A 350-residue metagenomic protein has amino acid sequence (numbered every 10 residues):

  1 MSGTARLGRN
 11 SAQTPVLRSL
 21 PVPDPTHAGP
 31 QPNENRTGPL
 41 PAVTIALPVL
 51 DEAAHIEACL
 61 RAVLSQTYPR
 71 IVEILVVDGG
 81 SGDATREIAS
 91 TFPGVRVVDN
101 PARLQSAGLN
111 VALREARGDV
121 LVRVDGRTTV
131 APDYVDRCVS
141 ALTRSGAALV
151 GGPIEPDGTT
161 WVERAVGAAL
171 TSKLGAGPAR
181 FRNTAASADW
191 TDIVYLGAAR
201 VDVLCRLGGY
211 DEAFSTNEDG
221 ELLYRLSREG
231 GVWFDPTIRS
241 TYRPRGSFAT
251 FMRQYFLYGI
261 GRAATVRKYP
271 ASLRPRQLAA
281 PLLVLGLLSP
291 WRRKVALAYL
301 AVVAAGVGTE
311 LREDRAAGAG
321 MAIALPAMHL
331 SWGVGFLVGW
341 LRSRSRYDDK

Functional and structural regions predicted by a protein language model:
P41-T44, E73, E221: Cell-envelope/extracellular polymer assembly enzymes that use nucleotide-activated donors
R61-I71: Short, acidic, metal-binding catalytic loop of nucleotide-sugar glycosyltransferases
A62, D78-R86, D125-T129: A conserved acidic beta->alpha catalytic loop
N100-A116, R137, W190: Glycine-rich, basic loop-to-helix element that forms the pyrophosphate-binding segment of sugar-nucleotide handling
L121: Short aromatic/hydrophobic "clamp" motif used to bind/position activated sugar donors
T129-R164, A168, R239, R243: Conserved donor NDP-sugar-binding/catalytic core segment of glycosyltransferases
G152-G158, G167-L196, C205, A263 (+1 more regions): Short, flexible, basic/aromatic active-site loop/helix in glycosyltransferases
D211-L273: Catalytic donor/gating beta->alpha subdomain of glycosyltransferases that bind UDP-sugars
